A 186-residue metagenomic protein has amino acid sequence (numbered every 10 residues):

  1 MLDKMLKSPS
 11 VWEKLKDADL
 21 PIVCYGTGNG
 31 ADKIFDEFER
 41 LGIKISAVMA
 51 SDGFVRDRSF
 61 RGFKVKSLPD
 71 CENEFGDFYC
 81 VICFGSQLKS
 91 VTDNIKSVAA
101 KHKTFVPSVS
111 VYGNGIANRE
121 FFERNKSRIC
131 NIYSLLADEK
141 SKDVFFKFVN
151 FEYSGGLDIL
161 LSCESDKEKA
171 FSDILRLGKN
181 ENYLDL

Functional and structural regions predicted by a protein language model:
M1-K179: Hydrophobic, well-ordered beta-alpha structural blocks that scaffold small-molecule cofactor pockets
K179-L186: Conserved class I S-adenosyl-L-methionine
